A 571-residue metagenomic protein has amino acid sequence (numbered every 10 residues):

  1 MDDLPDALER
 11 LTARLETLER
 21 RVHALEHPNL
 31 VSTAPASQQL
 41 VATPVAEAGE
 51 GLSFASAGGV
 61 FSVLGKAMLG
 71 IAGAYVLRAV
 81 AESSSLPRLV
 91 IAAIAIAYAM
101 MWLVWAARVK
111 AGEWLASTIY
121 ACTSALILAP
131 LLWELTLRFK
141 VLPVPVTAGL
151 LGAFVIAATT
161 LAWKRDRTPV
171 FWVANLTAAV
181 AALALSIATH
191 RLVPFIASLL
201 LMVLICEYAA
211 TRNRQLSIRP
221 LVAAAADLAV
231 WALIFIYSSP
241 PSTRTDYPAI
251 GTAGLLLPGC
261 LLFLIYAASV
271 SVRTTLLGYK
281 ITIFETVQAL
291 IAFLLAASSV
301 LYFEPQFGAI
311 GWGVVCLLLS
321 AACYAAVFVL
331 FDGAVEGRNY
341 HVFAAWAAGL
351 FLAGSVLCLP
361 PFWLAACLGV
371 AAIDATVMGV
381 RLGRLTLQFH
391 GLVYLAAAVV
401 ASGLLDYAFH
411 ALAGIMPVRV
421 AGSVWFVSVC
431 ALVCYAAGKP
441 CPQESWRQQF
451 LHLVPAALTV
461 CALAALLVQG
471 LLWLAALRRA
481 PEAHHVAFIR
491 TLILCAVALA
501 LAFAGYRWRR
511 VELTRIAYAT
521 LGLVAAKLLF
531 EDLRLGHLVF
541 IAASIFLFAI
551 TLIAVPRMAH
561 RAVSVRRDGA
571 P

Functional and structural regions predicted by a protein language model:
D2-P571: Alpha-helical multi-pass membrane segments and their bilayer interfacial helix-loop junctions
